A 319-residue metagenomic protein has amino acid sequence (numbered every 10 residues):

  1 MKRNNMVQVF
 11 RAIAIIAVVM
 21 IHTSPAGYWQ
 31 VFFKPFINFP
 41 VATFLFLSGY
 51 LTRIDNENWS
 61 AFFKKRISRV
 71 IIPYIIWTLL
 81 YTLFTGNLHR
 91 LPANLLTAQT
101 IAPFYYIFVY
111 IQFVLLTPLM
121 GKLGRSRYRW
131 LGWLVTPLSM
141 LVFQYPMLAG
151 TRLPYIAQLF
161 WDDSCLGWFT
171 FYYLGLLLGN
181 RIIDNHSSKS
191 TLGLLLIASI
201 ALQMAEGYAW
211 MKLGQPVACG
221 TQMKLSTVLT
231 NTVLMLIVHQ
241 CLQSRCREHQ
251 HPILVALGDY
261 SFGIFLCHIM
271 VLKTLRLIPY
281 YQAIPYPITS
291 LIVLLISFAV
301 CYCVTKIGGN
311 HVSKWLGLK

Functional and structural regions predicted by a protein language model:
M1-K319: Alpha-helical transmembrane segments and their immediate juxtamembrane cytosolic regions
